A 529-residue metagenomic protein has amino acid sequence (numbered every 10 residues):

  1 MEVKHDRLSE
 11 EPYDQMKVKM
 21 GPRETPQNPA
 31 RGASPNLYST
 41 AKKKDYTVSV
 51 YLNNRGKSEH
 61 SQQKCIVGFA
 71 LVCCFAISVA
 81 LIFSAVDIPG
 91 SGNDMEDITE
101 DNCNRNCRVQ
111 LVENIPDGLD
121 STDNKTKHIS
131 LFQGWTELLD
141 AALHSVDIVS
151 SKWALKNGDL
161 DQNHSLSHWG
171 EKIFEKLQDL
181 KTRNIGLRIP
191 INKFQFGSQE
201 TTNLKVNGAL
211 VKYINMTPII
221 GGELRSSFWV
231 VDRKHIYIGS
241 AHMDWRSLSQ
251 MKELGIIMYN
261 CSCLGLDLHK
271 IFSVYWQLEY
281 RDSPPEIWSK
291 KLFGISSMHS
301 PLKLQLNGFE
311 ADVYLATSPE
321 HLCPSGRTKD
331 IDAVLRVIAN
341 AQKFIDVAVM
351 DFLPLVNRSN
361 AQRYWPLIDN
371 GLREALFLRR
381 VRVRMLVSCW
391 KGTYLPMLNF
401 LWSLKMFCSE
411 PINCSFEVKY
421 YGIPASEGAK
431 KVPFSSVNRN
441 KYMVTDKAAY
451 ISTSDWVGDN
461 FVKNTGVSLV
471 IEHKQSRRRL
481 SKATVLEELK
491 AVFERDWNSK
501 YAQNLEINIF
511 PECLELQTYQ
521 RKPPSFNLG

Functional and structural regions predicted by a protein language model:
E2-G529: Charged, low-complexity intrinsically disordered terminal segments
